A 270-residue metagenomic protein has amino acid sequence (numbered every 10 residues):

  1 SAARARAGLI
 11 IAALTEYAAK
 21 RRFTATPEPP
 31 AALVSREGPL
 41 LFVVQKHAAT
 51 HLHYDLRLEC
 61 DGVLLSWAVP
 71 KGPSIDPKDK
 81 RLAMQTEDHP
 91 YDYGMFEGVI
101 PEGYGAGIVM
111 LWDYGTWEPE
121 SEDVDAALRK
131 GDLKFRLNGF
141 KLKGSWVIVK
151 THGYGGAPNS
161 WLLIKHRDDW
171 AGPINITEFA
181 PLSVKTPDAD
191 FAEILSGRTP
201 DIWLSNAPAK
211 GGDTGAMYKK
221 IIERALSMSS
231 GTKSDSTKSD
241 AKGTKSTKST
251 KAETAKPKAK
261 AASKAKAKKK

Functional and structural regions predicted by a protein language model:
A7-K270: Catalytic cores of nucleic-acid ligases and guanylyltransferases
